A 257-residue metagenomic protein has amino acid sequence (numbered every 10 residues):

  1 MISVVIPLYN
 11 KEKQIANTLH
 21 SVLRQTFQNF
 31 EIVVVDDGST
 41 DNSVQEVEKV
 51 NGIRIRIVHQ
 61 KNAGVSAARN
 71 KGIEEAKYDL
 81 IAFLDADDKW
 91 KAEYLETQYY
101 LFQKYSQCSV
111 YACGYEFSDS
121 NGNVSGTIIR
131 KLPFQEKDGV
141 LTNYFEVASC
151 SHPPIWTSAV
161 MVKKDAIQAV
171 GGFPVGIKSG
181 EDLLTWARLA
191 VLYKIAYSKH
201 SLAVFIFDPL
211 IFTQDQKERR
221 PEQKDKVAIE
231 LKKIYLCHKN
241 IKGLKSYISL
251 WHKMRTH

Functional and structural regions predicted by a protein language model:
M1-S3, S21, E31, L184: Cell-envelope/extracellular polymer assembly enzymes that use nucleotide-activated donors
K11-R24: Short, well-formed alpha-helical segments that are part of the catalytic scaffolds of diverse glycosyltransferases
S21, Q28, D36-Q45, A63 (+1 more regions): A conserved acidic beta->alpha catalytic loop
N42, D88-L101: Acidic donor-binding/catalytic loop of UDP-sugar-dependent glycosyltransferases, especially processive GT2
Q60-A76, T97: Glycine-rich, basic loop-to-helix element that forms the pyrophosphate-binding segment of sugar-nucleotide handling
V65, L95-L101, Q107-A166, Q216 (+2 more regions): Flexible acidic/His/Gly-enriched loops in nucleotide-sugar-dependent glycosyltransferase catalytic domains
E74, F134-K224: Conserved nucleotide-sugar donor-binding catalytic segment
I81: Short aromatic/hydrophobic "clamp" motif used to bind/position activated sugar donors
